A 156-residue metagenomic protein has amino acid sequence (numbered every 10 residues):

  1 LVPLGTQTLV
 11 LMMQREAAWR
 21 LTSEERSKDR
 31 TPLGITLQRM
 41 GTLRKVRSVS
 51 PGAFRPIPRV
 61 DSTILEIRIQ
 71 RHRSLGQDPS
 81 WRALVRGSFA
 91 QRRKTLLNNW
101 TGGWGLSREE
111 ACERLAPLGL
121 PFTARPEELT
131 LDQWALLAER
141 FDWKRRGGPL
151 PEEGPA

Functional and structural regions predicted by a protein language model:
L1-P126, L136-A156: Class I S-adenosyl-L-methionine
